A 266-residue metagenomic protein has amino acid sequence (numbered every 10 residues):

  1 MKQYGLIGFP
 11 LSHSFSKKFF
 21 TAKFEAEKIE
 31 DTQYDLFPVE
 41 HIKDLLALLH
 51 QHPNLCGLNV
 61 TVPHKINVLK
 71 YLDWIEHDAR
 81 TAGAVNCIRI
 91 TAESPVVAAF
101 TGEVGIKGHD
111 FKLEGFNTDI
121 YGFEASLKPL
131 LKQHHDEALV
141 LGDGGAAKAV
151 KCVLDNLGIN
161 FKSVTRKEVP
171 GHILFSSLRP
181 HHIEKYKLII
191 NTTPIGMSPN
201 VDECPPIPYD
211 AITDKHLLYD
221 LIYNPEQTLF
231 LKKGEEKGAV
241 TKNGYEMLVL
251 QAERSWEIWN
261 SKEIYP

Functional and structural regions predicted by a protein language model:
K2-L130: Phosphate/diphosphate ligand-binding glycine-rich loop within oxidoreductases
G8, N117-I120, L127, L131 (+1 more regions): Glycine-rich adenosine-cofactor-binding loop
P10, G144, K167-E168, N224: Residues in the short beta-alpha loop(s) of Rossmann-like NAD(P)-binding domains
V60-N67, A146, P194-M197, N224: Short glycine-rich anion-binding loops that position phosphate/pyrophosphate groups of nucleotides and phosphorylated
A125, V240-P266: Active-site capping/gating segments
N156-L174: NAD(P)-binding Rossmann-fold cofactor-contacting core
G171-K242, E246: Rossmann-like adenosine-cofactor binding region
